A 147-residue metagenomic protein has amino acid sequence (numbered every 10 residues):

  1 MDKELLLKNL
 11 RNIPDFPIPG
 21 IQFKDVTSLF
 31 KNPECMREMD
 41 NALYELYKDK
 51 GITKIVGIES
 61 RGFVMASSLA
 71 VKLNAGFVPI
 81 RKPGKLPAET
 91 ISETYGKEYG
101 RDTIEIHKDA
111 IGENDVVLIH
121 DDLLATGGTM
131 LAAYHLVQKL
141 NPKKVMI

Functional and structural regions predicted by a protein language model:
M1-I147: PRPP-associated nucleotide enzymes
